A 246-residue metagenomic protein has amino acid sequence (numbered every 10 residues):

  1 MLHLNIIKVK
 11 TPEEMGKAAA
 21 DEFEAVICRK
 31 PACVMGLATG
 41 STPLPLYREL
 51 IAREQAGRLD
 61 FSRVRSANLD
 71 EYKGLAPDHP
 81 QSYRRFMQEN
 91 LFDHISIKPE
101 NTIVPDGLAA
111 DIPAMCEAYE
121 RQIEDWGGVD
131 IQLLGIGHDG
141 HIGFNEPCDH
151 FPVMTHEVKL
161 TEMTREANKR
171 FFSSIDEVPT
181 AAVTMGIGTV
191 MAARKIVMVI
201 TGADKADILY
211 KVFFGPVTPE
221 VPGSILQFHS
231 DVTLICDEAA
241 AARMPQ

Functional and structural regions predicted by a protein language model:
M1-H3, L59-Q132: Ligand-binding beta-strand-loop-alpha-helix segment within the catalytic cores of soluble metabolic enzymes
M1-M35: N-terminal glycine-/serine-/threonine-rich phosphate-binding loop
R29-Q55: Glycine-rich N-terminal segment of FAD-binding domains in flavoprotein oxidoreductases, spanning the beta-loop-helix
A32-C33, T42, L46, Q122-D149: A glycine-rich beta-strand to alpha-helix segment that forms a phosphate/ribose-binding loop at ligand/cofactor sites
G36-G40, N68, P105-D106, L133-I136 (+2 more regions): Short beta-strand segments
R48-D60, Y83-R85, P147-H156, V217: A glycine- and small-aliphatic-rich helix-loop capping segment at beta-alpha/alpha-beta transitions that lines
G143-I187: Class I SAM-dependent methyltransferase SAM-binding "motif I" and its flanking Rossmann-like core
G188, A192-Q246: ATP/nucleoside-binding phosphotransfer catalytic cores, i.e., glycine-rich phosphate-binding loops
